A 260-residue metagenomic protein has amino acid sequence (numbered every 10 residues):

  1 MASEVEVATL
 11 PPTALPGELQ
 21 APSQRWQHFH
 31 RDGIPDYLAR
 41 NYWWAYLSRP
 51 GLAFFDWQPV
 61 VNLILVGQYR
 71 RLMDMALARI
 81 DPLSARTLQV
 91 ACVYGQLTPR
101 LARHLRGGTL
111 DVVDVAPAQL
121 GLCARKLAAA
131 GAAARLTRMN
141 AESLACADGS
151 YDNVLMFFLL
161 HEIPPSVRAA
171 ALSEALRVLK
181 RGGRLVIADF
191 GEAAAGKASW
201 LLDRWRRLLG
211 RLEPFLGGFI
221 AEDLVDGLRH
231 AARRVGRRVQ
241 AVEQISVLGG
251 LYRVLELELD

Functional and structural regions predicted by a protein language model:
S23, Q27-M75: Class I SAM-dependent methyltransferase Rossmann-like catalytic core, especially the SAM/SAH-binding loop
L63-S84, Q96, R100: Conserved alpha-helix/loop element of class I SAM-dependent methyltransferases that forms part of the SAM/SAH-binding
R86-S143: Class I SAM-dependent methyltransferase SAM/SAH-binding core
E142-V154: A short acidic, Gly/Pro-enriched loop at the edge of an enzyme's catalytic core that lines a small-molecule cofactor
N153-S166: A short SAM/SAH-binding and catalytic strip from SAM-dependent methyltransferases
A169-R181: A short glycine-rich, Lys/Arg-flanked "PGG" loop and its adjoining helix->strand segment in the class I
A188-R237, A241-L251: C-terminal alpha-helical "lid/dimerization" subdomain adjacent to the S-adenosyl-L-methionine
V254-D260: C-terminal lobe and adjacent flexible extensions of AdoMet/dcAdoMet transferase-like proteins
